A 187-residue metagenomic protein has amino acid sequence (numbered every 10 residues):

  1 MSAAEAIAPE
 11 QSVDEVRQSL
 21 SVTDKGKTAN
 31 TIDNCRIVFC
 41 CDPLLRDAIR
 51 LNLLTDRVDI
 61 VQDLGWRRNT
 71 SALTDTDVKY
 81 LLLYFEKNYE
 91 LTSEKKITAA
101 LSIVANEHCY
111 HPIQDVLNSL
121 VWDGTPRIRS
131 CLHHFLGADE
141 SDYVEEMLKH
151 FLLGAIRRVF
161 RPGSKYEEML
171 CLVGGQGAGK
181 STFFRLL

Functional and structural regions predicted by a protein language model:
M1-R127, D142-E146: N-terminal nucleic-acid engagement/recognition segments and initiation subdomains in replication, restriction
L101-L187: P-loop NTPase catalytic core of nucleic-acid-dependent motor ATPases
